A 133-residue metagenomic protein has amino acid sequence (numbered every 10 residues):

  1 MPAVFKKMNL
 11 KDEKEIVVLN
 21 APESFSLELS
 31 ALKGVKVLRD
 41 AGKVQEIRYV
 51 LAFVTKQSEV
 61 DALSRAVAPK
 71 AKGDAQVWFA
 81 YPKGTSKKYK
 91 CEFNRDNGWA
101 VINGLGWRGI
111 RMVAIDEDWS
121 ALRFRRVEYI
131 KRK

Functional and structural regions predicted by a protein language model:
M1-L32: N-terminal, charge-rich interaction modules
K14, I47-R48: Conserved acidic residues
G34, R65-G73, A100-W107: Short, intrinsically disordered, mixed-charge
K36-I47: Short acidic low-complexity segments
V50-V60: Short, glycine-rich nucleotide/cofactor-binding loops
D61-F93: Mid-chain, well-packed structural core segment of small domains
E92-M112: Conserved Class I S-adenosyl-L-methionine
G106-K133: Class I S-adenosyl-L-methionine
